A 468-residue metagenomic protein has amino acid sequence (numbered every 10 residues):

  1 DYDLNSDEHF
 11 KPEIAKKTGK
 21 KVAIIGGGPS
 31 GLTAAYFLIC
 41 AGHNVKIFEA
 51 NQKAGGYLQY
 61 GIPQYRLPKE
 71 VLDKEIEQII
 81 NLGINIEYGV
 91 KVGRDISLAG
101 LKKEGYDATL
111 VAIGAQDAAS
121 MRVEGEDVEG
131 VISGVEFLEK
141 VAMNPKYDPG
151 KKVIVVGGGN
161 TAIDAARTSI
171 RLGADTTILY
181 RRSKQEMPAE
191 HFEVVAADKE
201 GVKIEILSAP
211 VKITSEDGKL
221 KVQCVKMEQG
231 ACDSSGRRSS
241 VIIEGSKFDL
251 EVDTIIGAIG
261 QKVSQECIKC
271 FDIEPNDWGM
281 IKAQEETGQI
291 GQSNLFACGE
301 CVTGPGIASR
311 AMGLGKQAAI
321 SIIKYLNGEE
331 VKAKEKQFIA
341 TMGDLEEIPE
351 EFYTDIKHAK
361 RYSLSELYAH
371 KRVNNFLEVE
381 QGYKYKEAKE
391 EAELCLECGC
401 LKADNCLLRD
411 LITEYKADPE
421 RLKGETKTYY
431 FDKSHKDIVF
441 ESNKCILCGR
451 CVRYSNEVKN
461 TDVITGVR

Functional and structural regions predicted by a protein language model:
D1-I14, E124-V135, E274, G279-M280 (+3 more regions): Non-heme iron-sulfur electron-transfer modules
D1-K16, K74-R94, A118-L172, N276-T287 (+1 more regions): Glycine-rich dinucleotide-binding loop and its adjacent helix/turn
D1-Y2, K53, I84-I86, E393-D418 (+1 more regions): Iron-sulfur cluster-binding cysteine motifs and their immediate structural context in ferredoxin-like electron-transfer
D7-I25, S30, Q59-Y60, V90-I96 (+7 more regions): Ferredoxin-like iron-sulfur electron-transfer modules
K20-K46, T161-I170: N-terminal Rossmann-like FAD-binding beta1-loop-alpha1 element of flavoenzymes
I47, N51-L82, I86, E139-V141 (+2 more regions): Rossmann-like dinucleotide-binding cores of NAD(P)H-dependent redox enzymes
D127-K151, S234-P305, E347-E350: FAD-site-proximal beta/loop scaffold in flavoenzymes
A165, C298-E329: A conserved FAD-binding loop/helix module that cradles the flavin
